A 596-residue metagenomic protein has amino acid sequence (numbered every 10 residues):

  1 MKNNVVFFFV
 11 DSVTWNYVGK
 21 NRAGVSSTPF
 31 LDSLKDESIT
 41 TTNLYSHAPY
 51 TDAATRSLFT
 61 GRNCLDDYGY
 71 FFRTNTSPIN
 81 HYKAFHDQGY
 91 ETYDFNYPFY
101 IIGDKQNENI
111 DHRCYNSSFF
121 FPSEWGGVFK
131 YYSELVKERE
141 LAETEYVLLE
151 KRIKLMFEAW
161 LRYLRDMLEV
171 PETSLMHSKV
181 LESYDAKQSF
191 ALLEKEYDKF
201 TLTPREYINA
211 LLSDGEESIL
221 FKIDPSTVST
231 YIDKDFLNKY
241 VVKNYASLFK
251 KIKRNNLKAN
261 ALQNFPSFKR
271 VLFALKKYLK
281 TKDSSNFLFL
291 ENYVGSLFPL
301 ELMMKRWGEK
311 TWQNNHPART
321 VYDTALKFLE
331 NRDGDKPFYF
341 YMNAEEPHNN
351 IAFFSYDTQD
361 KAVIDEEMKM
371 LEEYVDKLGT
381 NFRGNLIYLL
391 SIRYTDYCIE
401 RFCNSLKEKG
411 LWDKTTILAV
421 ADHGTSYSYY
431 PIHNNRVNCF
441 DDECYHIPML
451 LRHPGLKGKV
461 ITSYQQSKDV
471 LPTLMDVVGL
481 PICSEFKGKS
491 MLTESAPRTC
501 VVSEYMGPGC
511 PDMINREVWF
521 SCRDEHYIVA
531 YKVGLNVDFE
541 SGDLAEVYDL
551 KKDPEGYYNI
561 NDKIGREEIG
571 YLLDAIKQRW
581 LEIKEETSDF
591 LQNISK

Functional and structural regions predicted by a protein language model:
M1-K596: Catalytic domains that recognize anionic headgroups
